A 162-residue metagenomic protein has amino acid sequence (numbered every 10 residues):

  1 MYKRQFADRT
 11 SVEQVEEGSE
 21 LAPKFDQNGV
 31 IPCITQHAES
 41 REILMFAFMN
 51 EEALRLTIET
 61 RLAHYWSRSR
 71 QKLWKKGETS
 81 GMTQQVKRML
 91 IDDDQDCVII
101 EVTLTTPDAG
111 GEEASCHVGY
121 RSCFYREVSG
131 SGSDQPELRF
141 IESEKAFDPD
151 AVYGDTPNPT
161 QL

Functional and structural regions predicted by a protein language model:
M1: Active-site loops and adjacent core secondary-structure elements that bind or stabilize anionic groups
R4-V30, H37-L44, M49-L162: C-terminal binding/interaction regions
